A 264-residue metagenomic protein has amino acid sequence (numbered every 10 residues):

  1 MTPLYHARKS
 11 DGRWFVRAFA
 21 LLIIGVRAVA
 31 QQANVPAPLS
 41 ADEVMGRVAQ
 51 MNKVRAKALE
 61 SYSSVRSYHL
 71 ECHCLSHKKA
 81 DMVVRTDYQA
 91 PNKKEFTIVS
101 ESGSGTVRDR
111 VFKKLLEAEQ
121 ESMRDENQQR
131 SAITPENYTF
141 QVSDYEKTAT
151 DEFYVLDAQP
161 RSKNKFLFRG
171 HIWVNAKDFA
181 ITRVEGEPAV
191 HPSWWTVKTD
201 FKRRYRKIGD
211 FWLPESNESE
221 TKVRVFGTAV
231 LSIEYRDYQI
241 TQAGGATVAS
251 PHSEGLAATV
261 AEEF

Functional and structural regions predicted by a protein language model:
M1-R13: N-terminal secretory signal peptides that target proteins for export/translocation
P3, V16-A18, R47: N-terminal leader/targeting segments
D11, F15-A18, A41, R55: Terminal low-complexity, poorly structured segments
V16-R27: Bacterial N-terminal signal peptides
Q31-R169, A176-A180, A189-T199, R206-F211 (+1 more regions): Structured extracytoplasmic
V184, N217-S219: Beta-strand-dense domains in secreted/periplasmic systems and polymorphic toxin scaffolds
